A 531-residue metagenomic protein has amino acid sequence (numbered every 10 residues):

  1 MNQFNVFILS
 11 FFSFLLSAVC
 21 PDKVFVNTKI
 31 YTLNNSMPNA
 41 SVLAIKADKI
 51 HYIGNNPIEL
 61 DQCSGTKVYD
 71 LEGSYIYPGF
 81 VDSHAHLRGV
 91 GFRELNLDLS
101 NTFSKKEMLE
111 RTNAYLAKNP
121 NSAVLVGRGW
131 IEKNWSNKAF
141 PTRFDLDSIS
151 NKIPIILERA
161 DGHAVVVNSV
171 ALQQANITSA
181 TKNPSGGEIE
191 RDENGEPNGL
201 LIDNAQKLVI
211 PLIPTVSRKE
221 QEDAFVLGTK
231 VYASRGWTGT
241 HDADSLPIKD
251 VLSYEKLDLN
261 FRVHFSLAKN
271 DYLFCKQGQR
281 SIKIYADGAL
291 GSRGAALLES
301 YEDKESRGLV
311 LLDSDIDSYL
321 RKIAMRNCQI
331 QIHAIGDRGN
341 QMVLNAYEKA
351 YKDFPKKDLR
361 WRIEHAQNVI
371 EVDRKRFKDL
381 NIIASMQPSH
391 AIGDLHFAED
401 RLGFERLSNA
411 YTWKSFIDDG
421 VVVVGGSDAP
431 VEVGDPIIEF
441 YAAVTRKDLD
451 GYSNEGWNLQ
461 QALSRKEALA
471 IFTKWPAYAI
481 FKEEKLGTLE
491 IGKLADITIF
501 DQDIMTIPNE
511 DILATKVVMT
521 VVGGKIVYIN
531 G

Functional and structural regions predicted by a protein language model:
M1-S10: Sec-dependent signal peptide recognition, specifically the positively charged N-region followed immediately by
F12-L15: N-terminal signal peptide c-region/cleavage motif recognized by signal peptidases
C20-N27, Y31, N35-L259, V263-N270 (+6 more regions): Divalent metal-binding segments
V26, K46-A47, A286, E490-K493 (+1 more regions): A cytosolic small-molecule/anion-sensing beta-strand core signal
D223, R321-I330, R338-W361, H365-A366 (+6 more regions): His/Asp/Glu-enriched, well-ordered alpha-helical/loop segment that forms or immediately abuts the divalent-metal
R262-H264, N270-A289, E432: Glycine-rich, aromatic-flanked loop segments that form ligand/cofactor-binding clefts across common enzyme folds
G278-G294, N381-I392: Non-cysteine beta-strand/loop elements that form the S-adenosyl-L-methionine
